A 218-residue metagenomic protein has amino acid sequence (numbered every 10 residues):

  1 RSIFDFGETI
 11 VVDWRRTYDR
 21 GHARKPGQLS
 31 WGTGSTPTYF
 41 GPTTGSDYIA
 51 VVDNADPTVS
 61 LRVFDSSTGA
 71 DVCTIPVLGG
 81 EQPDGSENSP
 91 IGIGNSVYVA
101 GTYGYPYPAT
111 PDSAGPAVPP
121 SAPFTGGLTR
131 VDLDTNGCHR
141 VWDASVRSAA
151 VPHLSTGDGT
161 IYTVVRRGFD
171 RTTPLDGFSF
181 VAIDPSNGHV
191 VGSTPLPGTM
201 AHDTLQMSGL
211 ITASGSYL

Functional and structural regions predicted by a protein language model:
R1: Mobile, glycine-rich extracellular loop/lid and propeptide segments that shape or gate substrate/ligand access
F4-G7, D65-G69, L133-N136, D184-N187: Short loop/turn segments that connect beta-strands within beta-propeller blades
T9-S30, T74-P83, V141-S148, G192-A201: Surface-exposed loop and turn segments in beta-propeller and other repeat-based domains that flank or scaffold
A23, W31-E81: Acidic, glycine-rich loop-and-beta core segments that form the ion-binding/anion-interacting portion of active sites
W31-T33, Y39-P42, P90-I93, L154-T156 (+1 more regions): Residue-level recognition of a conserved intra-blade site in WD40 beta-propeller repeats
G32, D56, G85, G92 (+1 more regions): Short, well-structured alpha-helical interface segments that form or flank functional binding sites
D47-V51, N88-S208: Loop/turn-rich, solvent-exposed surfaces of beta-rich toroidal or solenoidal domains
T204-L218: Blade-level signature of beta-propeller repeat domains, shared across WD40, Kelch, NHL, RCC1 and BNR/Asp-box propellers
